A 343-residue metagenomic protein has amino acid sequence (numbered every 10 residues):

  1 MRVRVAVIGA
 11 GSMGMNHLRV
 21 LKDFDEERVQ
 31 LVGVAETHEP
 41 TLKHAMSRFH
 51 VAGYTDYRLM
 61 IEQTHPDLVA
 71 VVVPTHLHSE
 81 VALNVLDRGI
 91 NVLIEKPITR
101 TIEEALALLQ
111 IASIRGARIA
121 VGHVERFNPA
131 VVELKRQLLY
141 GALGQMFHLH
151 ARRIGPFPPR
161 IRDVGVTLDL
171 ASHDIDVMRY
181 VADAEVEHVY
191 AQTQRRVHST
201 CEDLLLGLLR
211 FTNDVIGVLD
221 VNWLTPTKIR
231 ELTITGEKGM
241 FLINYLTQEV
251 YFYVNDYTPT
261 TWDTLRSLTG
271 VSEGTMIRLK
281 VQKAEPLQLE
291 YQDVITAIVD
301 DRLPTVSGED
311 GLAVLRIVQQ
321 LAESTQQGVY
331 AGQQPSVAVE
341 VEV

Functional and structural regions predicted by a protein language model:
M1-R48: N-terminal Rossmann-like dinucleotide-binding module
H17, V51-Q110: Beta-loop-alpha module in the N-terminal Rossmann-like domain of NAD(P)-dependent dehydrogenases, especially those
T55, I94, I119-V121, I243: Hydrophobic residues in well-ordered beta-strands that form the structural core
L68-A70, D293-V343: C-terminal helix-rich "cap/oligomerization" subdomain common to oxidoreductases
T99-I161: A contiguous active-site-proximal alpha/beta segment in oxidoreductase catalytic domains
G122-P129, F157-H188, E202-D203, E290 (+1 more regions): Mid-domain beta-loop-alpha active-site segment that forms a flexible, acidic cofactor/metal-binding surface
I175-Y253, V281-R302, L321, V337-V343: Contiguous beta-strand/loop segments that form the cofactor/metal-binding neighborhood of enzyme cores
